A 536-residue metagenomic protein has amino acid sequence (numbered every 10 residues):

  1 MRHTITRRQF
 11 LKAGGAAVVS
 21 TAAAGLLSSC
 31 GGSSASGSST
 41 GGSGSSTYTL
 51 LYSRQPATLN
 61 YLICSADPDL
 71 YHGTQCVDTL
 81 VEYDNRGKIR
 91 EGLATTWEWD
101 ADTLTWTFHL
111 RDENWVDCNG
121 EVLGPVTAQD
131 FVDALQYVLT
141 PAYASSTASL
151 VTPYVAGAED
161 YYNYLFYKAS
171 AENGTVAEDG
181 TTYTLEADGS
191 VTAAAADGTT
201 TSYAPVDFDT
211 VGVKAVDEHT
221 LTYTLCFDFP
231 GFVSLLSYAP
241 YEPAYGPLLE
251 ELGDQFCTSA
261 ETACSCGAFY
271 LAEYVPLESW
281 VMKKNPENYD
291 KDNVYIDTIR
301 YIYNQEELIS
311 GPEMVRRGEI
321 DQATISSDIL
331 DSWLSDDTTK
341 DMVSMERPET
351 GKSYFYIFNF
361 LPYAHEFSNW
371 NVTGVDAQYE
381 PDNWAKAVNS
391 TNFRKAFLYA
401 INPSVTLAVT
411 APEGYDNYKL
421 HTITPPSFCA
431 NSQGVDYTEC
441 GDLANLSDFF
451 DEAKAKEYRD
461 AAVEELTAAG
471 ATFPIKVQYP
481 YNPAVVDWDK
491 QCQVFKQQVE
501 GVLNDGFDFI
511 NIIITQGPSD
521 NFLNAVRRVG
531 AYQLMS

Functional and structural regions predicted by a protein language model:
R2-V18: N-terminal secretory signal peptides and thylakoid transit peptides that target proteins across membranes
S28-S29: C-terminal motif of bacterial Sec signal peptides marking the signal peptidase cleavage site
L50, V315-R316, I320, I325 (+2 more regions): Periplasmic binding protein-like
L51-A101, C264: N-terminal lobe/hinge region of extracytoplasmic solute-binding protein
R90, K283, W384-L503: Append "and occasionally in soluble cytosolic enzymes with long acidic Gly/Pro-rich linkers
T95-N163, K168-E172, Y183, T222 (+3 more regions): Aromatic- and charge-enriched surface segment that lines or borders ligand/interaction sites
E178-T210, E218-H219, T224-R300, L308: Gly/Pro-rich hinge or "lid" segments in bacterial periplasmic/extracellular proteins
A272-K283, R300-T373, S404, V409-T410: Extracellular/periplasmic solute-recognition and catalytic clefts
